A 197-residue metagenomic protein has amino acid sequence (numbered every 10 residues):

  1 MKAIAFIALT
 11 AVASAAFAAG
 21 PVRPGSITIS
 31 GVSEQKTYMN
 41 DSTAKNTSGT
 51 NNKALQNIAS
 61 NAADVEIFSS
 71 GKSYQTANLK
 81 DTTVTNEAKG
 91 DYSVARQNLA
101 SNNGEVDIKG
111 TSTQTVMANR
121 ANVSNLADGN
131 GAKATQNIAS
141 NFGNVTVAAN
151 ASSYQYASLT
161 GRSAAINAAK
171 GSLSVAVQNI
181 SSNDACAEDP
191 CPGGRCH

Functional and structural regions predicted by a protein language model:
M1-A19: Gram-negative bacterial Sec-dependent N-terminal signal peptides
A19-H197: Low-complexity repeat regions of mature extracellularly deployed or surface/particle-associated proteins
